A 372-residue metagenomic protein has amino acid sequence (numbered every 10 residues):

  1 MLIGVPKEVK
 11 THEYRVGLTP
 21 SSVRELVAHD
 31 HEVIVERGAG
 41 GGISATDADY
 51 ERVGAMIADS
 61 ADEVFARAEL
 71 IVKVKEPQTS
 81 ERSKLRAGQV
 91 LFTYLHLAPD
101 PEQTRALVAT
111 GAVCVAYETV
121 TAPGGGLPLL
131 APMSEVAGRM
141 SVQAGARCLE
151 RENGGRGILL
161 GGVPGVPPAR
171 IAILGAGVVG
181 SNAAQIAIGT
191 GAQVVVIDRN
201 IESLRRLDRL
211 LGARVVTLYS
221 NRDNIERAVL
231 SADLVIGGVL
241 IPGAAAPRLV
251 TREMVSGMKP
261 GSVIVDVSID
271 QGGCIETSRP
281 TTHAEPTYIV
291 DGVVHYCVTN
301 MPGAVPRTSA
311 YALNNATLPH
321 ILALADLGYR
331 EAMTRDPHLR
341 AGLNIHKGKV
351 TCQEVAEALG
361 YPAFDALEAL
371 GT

Functional and structural regions predicted by a protein language model:
P6-A45, E152-L240, T287: Glycine-rich phosphate/diphosphate-binding loop of Rossmann-like nucleotide-binding domains
H12-G17, S80-L85, T93, P242-V250 (+1 more regions): Glycine/threonine-rich flexible loop motifs
G54-R67, L218-V229: Short acidic low-complexity segments
F65-R67, A87, L230-S231, P260: Alpha-helix C-terminal capping/helix-to-coil transition sites in glycosyltransferase folds
A66, L70-L149: Phosphate/diphosphate ligand-binding glycine-rich loop within oxidoreductases
E69, K75-E76, L95-H96, N221 (+3 more regions): Short glycine-/small-residue-rich Rossmann-like dinucleotide-binding loops
E118-L159, P168, I269, C274-T372: Adenosine-phosphate binding glycine-rich loop
R209-D291: Rossmann-like adenosine-cofactor binding region
